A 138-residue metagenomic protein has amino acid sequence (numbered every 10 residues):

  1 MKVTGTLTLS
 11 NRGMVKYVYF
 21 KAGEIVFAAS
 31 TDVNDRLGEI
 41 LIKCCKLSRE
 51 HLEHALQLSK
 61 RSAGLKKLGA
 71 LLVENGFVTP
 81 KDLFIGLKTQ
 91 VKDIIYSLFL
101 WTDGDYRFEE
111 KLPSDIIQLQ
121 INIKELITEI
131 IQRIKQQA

Functional and structural regions predicted by a protein language model:
M1-A138: Acidic, Ser/Thr/Pro-enriched low-complexity segments and adjacent helix/loop capping patches that create flexible
